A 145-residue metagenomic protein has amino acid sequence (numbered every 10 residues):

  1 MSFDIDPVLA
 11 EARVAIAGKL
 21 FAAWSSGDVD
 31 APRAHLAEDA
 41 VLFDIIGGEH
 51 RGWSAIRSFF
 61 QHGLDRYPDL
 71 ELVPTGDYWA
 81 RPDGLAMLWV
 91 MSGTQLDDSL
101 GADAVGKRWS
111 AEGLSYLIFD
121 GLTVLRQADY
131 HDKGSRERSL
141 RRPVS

Functional and structural regions predicted by a protein language model:
M1-E38, P143-S145: Short, low-complexity N-terminal intrinsically disordered segments enriched in polar/charged residues
S2, Y67-D69, T94: C-terminal-biased regions
A12, D83, W109-A111: Residue-level preference for beta-strand/loop junctions
V29-P82: A solvent-exposed, acidic/Ser-Thr-rich amphipathic alpha-helical stretch
A86, S110-R138: Short beta-strand edge/turn micro-motifs at domain boundaries
V90-D120: Exposed beta-sheet edge and beta->alpha loop/turn motif
D97-S99, S135-R141: A short, polar/proline- and glycine-enriched secondary-structure boundary/capping micro-motif
